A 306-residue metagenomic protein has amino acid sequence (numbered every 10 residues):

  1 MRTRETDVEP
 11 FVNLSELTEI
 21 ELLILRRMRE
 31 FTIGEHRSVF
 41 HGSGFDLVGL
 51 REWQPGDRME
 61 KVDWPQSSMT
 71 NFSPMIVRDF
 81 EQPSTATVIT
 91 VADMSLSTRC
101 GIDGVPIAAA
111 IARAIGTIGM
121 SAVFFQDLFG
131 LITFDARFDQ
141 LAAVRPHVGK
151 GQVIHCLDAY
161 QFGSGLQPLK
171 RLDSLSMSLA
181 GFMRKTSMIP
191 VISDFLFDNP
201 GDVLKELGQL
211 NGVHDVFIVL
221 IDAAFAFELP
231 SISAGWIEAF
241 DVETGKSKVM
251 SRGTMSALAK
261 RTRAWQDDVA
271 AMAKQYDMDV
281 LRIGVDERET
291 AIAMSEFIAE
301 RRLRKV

Functional and structural regions predicted by a protein language model:
M1-V39, E52-E60, Q66-S68, V77-R113 (+1 more regions): Exposed, interaction-prone extracellular/peripheral surfaces
H41-G44: A positional/architectural concept
D46-L50, M75-I76: Short structured motifs
